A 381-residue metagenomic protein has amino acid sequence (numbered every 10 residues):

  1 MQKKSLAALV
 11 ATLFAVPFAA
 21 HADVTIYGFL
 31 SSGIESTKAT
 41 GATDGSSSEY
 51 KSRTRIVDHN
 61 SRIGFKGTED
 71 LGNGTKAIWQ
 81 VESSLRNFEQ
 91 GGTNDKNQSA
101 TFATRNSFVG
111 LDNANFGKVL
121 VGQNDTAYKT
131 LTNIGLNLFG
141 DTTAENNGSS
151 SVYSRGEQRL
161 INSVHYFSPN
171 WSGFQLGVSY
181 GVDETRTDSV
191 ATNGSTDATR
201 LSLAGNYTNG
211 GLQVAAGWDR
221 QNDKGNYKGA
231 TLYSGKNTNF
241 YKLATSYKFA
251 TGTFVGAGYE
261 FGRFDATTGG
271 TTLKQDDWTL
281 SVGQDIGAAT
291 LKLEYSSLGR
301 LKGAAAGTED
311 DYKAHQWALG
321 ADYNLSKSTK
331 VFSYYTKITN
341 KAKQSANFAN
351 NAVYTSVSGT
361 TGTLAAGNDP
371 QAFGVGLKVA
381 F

Functional and structural regions predicted by a protein language model:
M1-D23: Gram-negative bacterial Sec-dependent N-terminal signal peptides
A20, E69-L71, N113-N115, S168-S172 (+5 more regions): Outer-membrane beta-barrel strand-turn architecture
D23-S36, K51-D183, D197, N206-G210 (+2 more regions): Outer membrane beta-barrel
T25-F29, K76-Q80, K118-L120, Q175-G177 (+7 more regions): Residue-level detector of the transmembrane beta-barrel scaffold of outer-membrane proteins
I34-A42, L85-G91, A127-K129, E184-D188 (+5 more regions): Gram-negative outer-membrane beta-barrel proteins
G64-K66, F108-L111, H165-F167, A204-N206 (+4 more regions): Outer-membrane beta-barrel architecture
S195-Y323, Y335-K337: Detector for outer-membrane/organellar transmembrane beta-barrel domains, recognizing the amphipathic beta-strand
A365-F381: Outer-membrane beta-barrel "beta-signal"
